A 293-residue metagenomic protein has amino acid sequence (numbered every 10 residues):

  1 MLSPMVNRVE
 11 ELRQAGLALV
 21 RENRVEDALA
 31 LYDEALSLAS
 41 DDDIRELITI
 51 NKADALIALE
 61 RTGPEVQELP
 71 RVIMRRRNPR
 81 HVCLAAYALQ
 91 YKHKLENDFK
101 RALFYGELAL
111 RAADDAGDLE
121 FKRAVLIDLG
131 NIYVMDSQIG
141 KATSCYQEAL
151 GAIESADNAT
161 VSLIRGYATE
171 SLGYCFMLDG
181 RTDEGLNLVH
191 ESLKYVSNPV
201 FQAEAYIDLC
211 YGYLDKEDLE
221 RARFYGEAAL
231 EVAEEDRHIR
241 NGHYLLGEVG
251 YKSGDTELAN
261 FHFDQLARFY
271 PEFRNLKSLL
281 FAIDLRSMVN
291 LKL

Functional and structural regions predicted by a protein language model:
V6, D43, R80, E120 (+3 more regions): Residue signature of alpha-solenoid helical repeat architecture, marking inter-repeat boundaries and helix-start
E10, L47, L84-A85, A124 (+5 more regions): Residue register of alpha-helical TPR repeats
V25, T62-G63, P79, F99 (+5 more regions): TPR-repeat structural position
D33-S37, P70-R75, L108-D114, Q147-N158 (+3 more regions): Amphipathic alpha-helical segments of tetratricopeptide repeats
